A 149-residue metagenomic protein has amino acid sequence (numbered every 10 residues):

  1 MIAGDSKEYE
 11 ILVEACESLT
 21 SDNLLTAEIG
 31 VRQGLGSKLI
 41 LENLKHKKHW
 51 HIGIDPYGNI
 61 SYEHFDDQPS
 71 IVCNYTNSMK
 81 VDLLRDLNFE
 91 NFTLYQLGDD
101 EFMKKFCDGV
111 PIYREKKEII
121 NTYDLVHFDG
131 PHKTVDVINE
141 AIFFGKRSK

Functional and structural regions predicted by a protein language model:
A3, Y9-K149: S-adenosylmethionine/decaboxylated-SAM
